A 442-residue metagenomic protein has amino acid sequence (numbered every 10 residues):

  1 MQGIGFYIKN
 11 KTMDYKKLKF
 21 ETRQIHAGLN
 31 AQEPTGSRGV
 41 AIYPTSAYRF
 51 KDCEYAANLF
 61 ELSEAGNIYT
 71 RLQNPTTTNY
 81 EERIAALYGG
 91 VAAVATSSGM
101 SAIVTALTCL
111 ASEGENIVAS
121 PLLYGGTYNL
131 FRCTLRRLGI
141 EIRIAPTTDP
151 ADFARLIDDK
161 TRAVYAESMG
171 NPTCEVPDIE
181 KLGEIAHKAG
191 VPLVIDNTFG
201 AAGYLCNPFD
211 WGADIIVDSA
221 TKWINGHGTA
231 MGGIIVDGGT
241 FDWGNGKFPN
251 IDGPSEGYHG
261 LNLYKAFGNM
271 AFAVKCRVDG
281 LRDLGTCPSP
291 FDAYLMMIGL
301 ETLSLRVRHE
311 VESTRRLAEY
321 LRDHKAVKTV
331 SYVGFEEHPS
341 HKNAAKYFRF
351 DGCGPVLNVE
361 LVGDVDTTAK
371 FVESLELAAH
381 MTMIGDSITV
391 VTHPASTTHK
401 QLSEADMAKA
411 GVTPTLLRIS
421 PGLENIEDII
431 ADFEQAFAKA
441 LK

Functional and structural regions predicted by a protein language model:
G3-K11, G114, R132-C133, E141-R143 (+3 more regions): PLP-dependent enzyme catalytic core of the Aspartate aminotransferase-like
D14-N74, E82-R83: N-terminal "arm"/small-domain region of PLP-dependent enzymes with the aminotransferase-like
Y15, Q24-E33, A93-D323: Conserved PLP-enzyme active-site core in the AAT-like
R23, V40, S46, V191 (+7 more regions): Structural beta-strand/beta-sheet cores of well-ordered domains, especially the beta-sheet scaffolds that support
Q32, R49-C53, D242-W243, L303 (+3 more regions): Short, acidic Gly/Pro/Ser/Thr-rich loop/turn segments
D52-V104, G126-T134: Conserved N-terminal alpha-helix of the aminotransferase class I/II PLP-enzyme fold
A65, V91, D292, M296 (+3 more regions): Short amphipathic alpha-helical segments
V307, R315, E319-R322, A326-L417 (+1 more regions): Conserved C-terminal alpha-helix-loop-beta "cap" of PLP-dependent enzymes that closes/shapes the active-site mouth
